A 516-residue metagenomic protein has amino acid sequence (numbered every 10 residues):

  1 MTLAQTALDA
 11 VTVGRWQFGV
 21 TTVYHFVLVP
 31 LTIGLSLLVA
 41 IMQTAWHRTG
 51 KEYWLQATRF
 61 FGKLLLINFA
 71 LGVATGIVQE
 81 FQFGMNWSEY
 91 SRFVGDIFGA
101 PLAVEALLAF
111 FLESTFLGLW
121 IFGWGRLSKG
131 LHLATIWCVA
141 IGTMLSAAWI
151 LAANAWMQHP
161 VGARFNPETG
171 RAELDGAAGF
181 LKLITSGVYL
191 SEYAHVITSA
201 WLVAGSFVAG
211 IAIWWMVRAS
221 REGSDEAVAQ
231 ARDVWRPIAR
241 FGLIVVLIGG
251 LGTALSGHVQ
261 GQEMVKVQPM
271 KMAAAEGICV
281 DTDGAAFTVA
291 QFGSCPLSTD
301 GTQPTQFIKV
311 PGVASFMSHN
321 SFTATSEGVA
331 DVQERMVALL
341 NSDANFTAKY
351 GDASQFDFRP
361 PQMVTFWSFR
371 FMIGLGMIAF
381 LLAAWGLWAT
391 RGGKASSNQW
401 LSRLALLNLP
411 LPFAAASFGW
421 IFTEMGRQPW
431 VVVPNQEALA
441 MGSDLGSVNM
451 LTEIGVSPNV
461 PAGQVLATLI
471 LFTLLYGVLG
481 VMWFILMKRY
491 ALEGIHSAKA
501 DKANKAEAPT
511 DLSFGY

Functional and structural regions predicted by a protein language model:
M1-V20: Short, strongly hydrophobic alpha-helical membrane anchors
A10-V11, R15, A178-I184, V432-A467: Short, membrane-exposed interhelical loops at transmembrane-helix boundaries
G19, T185-L202, G301, T305-M377 (+1 more regions): Individual transmembrane alpha-helix segments
L66-G76, W137-P160, V246-H258, T305-P311 (+3 more regions): Hydrophobic alpha-helical membrane-insertion segments
N68-C138, A153-A155, R427-Q428: Membrane-interface helix-loop-helix modules in multi-pass inner-membrane proteins
W149, A153, V246-A330, W430-A438: Aromatic-rich transmembrane-lumenal/periplasmic boundary elements in polytopic membrane proteins
N154-L174, I421-L451: Juxtamembrane non-transmembrane "cap" segments at the membrane-aqueous interface of multi-pass membrane proteins
P360-F422, Q464-Y490, G515: C-terminal substrate/ligand-recognition segments
